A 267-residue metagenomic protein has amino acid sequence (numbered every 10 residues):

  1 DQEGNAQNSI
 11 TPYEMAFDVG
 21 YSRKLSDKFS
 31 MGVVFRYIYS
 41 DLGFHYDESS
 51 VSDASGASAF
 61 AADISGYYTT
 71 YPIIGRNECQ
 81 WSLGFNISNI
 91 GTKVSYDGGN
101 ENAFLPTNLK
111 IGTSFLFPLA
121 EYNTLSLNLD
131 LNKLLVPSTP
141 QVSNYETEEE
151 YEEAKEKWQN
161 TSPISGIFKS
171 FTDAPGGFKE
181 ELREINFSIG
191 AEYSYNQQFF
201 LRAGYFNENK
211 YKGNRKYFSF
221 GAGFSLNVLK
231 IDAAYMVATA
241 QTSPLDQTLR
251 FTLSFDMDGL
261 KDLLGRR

Functional and structural regions predicted by a protein language model:
D1-R267: Outer-membrane beta-barrel porins/channels
